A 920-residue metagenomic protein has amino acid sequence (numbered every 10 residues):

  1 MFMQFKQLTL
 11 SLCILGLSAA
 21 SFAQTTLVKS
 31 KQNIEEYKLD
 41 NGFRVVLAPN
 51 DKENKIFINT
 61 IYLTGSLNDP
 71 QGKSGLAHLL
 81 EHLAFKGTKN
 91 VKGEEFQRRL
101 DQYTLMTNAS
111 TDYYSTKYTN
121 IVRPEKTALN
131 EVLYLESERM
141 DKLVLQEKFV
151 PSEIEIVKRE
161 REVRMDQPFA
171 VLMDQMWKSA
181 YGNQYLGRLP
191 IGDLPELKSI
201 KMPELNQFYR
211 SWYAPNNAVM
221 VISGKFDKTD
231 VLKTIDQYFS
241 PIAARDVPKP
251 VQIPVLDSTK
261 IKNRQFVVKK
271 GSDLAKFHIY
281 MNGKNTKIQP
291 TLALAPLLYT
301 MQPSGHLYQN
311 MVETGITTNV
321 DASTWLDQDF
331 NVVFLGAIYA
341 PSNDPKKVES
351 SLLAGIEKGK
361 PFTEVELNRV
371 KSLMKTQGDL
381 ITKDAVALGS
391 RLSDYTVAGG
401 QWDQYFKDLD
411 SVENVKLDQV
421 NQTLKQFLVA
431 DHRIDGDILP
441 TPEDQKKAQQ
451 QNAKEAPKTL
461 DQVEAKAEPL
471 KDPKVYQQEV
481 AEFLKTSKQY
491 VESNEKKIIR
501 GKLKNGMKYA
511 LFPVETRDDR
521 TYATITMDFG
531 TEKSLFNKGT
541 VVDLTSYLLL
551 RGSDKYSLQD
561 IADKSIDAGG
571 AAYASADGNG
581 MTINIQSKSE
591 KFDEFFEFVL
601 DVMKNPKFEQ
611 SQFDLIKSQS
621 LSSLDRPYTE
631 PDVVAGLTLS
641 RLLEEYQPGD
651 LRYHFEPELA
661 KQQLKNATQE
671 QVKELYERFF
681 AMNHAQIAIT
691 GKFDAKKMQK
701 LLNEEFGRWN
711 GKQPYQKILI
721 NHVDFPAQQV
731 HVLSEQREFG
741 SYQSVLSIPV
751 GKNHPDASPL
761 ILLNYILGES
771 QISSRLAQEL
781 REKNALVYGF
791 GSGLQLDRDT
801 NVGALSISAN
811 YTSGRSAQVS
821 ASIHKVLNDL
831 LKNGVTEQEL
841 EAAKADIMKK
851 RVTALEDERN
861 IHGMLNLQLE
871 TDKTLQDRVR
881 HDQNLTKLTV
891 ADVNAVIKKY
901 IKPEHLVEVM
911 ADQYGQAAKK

Functional and structural regions predicted by a protein language model:
M1-L10: Bacterial N-terminal signal peptides that target proteins for export
F22-V45, D227-K269, K276, N282 (+9 more regions): Proteolytic maturation boundary segments
A48, E53-S66, G75-L79, E94-E138 (+14 more regions): M16 family metallopeptidases and their MPP-like homologs
K158-R164, P254-K270, S372-T382, I585-S589 (+3 more regions): Short, conserved secondary-structure transition motifs
